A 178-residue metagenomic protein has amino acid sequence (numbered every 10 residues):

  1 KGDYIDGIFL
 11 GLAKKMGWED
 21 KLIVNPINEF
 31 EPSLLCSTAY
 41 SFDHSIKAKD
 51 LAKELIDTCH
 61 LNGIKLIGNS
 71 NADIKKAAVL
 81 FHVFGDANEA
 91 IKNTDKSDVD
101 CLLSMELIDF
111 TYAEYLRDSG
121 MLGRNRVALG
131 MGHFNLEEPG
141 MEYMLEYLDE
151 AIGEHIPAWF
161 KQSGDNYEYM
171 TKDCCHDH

Functional and structural regions predicted by a protein language model:
K1-H178: Active-site catalytic microenvironments in core metabolic enzymes, especially phosphate/sugar-handling
